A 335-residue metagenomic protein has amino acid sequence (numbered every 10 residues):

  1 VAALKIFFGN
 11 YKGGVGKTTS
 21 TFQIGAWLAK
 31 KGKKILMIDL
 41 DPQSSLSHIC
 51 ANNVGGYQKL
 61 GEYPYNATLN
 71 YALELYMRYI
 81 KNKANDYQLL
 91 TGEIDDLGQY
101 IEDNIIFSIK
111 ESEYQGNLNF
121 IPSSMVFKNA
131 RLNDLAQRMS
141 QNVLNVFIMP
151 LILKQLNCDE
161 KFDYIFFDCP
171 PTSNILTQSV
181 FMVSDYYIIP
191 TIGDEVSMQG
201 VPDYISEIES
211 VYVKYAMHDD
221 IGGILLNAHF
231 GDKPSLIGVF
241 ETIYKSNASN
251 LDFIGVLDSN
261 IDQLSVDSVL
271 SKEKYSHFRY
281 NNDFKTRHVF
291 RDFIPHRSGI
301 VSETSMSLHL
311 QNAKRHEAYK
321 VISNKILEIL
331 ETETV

Functional and structural regions predicted by a protein language model:
V1-V335: P-loop NTP-binding core
